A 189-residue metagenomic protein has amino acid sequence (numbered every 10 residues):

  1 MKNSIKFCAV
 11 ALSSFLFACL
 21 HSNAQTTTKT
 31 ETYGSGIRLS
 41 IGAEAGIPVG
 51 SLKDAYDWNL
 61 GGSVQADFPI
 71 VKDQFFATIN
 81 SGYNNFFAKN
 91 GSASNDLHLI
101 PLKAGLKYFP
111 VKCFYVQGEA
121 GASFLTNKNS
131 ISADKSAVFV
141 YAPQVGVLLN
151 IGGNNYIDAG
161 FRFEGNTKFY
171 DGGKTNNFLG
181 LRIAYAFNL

Functional and structural regions predicted by a protein language model:
M1-G34, L189: Cleavable N-terminal export/targeting peptides
N23-F86, N176-L189: Short glycine/proline- and aromatic-enriched beta-strand/turn motifs that initiate or cap beta-hairpins
Y33, K53-W58, S92-H98, I131-F139 (+1 more regions): Replace "Gram-negative outer membrane beta-barrel proteins" with "bacterial and organellar outer membrane beta-barrel
L39-A43, A77-S81, A104-L106, V116-G118 (+3 more regions): Membrane-embedded beta-strand positions of outer-membrane beta-barrel proteins
E44-L52, Y83-G91, A122-S130, F163-Y170: Sequence/structural signature of outer-membrane beta-barrel proteins
F68-K72, Y108-F114, L149-G153, F187-L189: Outer-membrane beta-barrel strand-turn architecture
F86-A120: Helix-adjacent hinge/juxtasegments
Y141-L189: Predominantly the C-terminal beta-signal and adjacent terminal strand-loop region of outer-membrane beta-barrel
